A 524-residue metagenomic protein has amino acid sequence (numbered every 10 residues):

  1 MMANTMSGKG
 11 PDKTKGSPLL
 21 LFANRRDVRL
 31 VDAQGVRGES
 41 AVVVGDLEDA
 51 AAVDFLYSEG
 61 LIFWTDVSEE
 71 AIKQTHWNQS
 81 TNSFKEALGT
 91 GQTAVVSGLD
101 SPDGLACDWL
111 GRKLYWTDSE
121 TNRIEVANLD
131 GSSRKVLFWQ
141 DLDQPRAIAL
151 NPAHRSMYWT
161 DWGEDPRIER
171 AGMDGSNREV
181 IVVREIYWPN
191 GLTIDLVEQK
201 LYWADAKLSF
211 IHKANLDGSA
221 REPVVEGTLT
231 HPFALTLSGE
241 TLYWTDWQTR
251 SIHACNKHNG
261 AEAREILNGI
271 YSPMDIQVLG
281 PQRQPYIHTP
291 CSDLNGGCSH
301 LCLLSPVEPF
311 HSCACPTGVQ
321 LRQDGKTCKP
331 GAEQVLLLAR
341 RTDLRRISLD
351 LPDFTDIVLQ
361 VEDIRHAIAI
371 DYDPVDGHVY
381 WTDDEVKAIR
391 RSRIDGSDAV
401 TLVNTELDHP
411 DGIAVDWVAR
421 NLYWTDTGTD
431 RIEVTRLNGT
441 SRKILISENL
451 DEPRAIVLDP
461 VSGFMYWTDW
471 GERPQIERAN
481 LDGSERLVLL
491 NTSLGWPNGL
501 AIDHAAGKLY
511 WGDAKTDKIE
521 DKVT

Functional and structural regions predicted by a protein language model:
G8-V42, I62, K326-L359, V379: An edge-strand/N-cap motif at the start of beta-rich repeat modules
K9, L229, F233, G239 (+4 more regions): Conserved N-terminal segment of EGF-like repeats
P11, V53-F55, L105-C107, I148-L150 (+7 more regions): Hydrophobic core register within WD40 beta-propeller blades
G16-P18, S58-G60, L110-R112, A153-R155 (+7 more regions): Short coil/turn segments that connect the beta-strands within blades of beta-propeller domains
F22, F63-W64, Y115-W116, Y158-T160 (+7 more regions): Residue position within the beta-strands of beta-propeller blades
A23-R25, V67, W77, L110 (+15 more regions): Short loop/turn segments immediately following the C-termini of beta-strands
A33-V36, H76-S80, A87-T90, N128-S132 (+8 more regions): Short loop/turn segments that connect beta-strands within beta-propeller blades
V42-L47, E86-A87, A94-L99, L137-L142 (+7 more regions): Surface loop/turn motifs at the tips and blade-to-blade linkers of beta-strand repeat domains
